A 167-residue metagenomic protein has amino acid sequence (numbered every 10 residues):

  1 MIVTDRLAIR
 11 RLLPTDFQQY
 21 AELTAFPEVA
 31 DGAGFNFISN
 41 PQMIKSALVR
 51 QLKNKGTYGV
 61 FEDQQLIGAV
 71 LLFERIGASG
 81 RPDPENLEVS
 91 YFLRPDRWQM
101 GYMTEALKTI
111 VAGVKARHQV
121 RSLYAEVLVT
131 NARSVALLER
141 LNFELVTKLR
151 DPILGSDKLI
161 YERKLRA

Functional and structural regions predicted by a protein language model:
M1-A30, T57-A167: Acyl-donor (CoA/ACP) binding surface of acyl/acetyltransferases
E28-A47: Conserved GNAT-fold acetyl-CoA-binding loop/helix
V49-N54: Short loop/turn motifs at secondary-structure junctions and domain boundaries
